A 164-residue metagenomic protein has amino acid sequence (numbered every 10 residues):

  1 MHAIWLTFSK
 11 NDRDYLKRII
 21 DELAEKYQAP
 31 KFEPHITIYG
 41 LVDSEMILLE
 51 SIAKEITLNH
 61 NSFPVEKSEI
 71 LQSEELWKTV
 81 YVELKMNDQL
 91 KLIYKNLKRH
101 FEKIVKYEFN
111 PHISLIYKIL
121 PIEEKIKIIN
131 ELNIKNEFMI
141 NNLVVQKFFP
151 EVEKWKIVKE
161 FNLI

Functional and structural regions predicted by a protein language model:
M1-V65, M86-N141, K154-I164: Basic, often amphipathic N-terminal segments
S68: Substrate/cofactor-recognition hotspot
L71-Y81: Short, basic/glycine-rich phosphate-binding loops at helix/coil junctions that contact nucleotide phosphates
N141-E151: Short beta-strand segments and strand-loop junctions that repeat across beta-rich extracellular domains
